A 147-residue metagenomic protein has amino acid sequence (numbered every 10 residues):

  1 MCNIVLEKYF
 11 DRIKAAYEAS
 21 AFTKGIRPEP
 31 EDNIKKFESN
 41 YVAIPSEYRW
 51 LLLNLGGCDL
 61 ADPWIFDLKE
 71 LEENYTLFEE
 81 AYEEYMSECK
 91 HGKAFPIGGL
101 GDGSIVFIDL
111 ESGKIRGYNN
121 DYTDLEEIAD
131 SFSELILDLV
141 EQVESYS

Functional and structural regions predicted by a protein language model:
M1-I105, Y146: A surface-exposed partner-binding patch
C2, F37, D121-D124, I128: Generic alpha-helical structural element
I105-F107, E126: Short active-site-adjacent structural elements
D109-S112: Short acidic-glycine loop/turn motifs at beta-strand connectors
I115-N120: Short aromatic-glycine-(Arg/Gly/Cys) micro-motifs in beta-strand/loop hairpins
L125-Y146: Compact, glycine/acidic-enriched structural inserts
